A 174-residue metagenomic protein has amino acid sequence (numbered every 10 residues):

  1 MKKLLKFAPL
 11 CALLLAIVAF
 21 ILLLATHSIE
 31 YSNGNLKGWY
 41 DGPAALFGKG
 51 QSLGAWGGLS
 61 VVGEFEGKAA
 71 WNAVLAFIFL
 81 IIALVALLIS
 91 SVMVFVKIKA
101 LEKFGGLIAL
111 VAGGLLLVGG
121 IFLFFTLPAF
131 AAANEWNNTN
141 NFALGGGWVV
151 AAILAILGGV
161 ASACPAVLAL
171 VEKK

Functional and structural regions predicted by a protein language model:
M1-K2: Short, Lys/Arg-rich, polar N-terminal cytosolic tail immediately upstream of the first transmembrane signal-anchor
L5-T26, A69-T126, L154-E172: Signature of small four-pass
I17-V18, L53, V150: A structural signal for the beta-strand cores of small, secreted beta-rich domains
L23-W71, A129-G145: Long, glycine/tryptophan/cysteine-rich extracytoplasmic
G145-L154: Loop-to-transmembrane alpha-helix initiation sites
